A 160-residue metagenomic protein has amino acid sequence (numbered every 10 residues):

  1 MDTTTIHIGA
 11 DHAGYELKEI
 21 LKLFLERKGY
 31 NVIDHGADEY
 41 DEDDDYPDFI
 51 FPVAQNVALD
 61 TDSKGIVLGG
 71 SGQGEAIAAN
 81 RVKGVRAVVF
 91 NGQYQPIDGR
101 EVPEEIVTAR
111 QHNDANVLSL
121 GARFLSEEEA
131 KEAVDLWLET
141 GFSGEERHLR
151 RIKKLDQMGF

Functional and structural regions predicted by a protein language model:
T5-F24: N-terminal beta1-alpha1 ligand-phosphate binding loop
T5-I6, K64-I66, R86-V88, A109 (+1 more regions): Structural motif
G9, A13-G14, Q93-F160: C-terminal binding/interaction regions
Y15-L17, G72-A78, G99-P103: Short glycine/serine/threonine-rich phosphate/pyrophosphate-binding segments that cradle anionic phosphate groups
L23-V32, G84: Short helix-loop-beta junction
N31-D43: A short beta-strand-loop structural module common to alpha/beta enzyme folds
D43-Q55: Helix-loop module immediately N-terminal to the HCX5R catalytic loop in PTP-like cysteine phosphatase domains
P52-Q93: Helix-adjacent hinge/juxtasegments
